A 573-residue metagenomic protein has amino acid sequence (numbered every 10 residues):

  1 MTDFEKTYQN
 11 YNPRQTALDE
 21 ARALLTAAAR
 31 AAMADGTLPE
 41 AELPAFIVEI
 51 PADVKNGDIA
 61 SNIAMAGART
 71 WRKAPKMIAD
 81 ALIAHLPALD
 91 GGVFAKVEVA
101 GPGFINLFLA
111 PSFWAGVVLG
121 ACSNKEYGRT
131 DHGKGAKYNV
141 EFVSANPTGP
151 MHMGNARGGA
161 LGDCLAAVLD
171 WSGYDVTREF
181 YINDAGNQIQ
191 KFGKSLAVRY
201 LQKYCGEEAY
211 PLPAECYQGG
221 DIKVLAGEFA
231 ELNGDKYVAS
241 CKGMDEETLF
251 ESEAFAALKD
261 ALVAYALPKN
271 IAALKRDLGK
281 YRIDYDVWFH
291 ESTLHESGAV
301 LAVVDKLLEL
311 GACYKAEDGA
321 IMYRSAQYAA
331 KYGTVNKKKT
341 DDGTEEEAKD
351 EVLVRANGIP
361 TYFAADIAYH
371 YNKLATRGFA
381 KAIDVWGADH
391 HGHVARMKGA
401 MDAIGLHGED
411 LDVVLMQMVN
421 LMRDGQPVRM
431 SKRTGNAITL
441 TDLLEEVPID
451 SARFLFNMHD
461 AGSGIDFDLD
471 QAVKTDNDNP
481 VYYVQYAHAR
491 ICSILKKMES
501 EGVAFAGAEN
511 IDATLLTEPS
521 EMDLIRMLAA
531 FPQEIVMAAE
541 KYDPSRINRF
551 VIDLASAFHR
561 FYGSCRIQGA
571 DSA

Functional and structural regions predicted by a protein language model:
T2-A115, R129-A573: Non-catalytic interaction-recognition regions
G116-A121: Short, charged, solvent-exposed linker or helix-capping segments at domain edges/interfaces that act as flexible hinges
